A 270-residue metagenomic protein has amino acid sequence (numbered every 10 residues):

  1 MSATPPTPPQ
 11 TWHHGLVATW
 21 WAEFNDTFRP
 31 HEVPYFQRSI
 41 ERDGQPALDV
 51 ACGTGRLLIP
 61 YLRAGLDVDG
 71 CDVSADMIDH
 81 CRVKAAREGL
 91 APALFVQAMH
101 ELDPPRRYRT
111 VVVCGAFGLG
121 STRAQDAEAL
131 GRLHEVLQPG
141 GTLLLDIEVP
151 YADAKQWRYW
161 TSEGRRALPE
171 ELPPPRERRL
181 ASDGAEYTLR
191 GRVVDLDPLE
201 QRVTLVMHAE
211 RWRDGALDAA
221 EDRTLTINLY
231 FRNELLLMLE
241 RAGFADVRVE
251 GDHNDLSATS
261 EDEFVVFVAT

Functional and structural regions predicted by a protein language model:
M1-Q45, R56: Conserved class I S-adenosyl-L-methionine
T54-L66: Conserved SAM-binding loop of SAM-dependent methyltransferases across substrates and taxa, primarily the Class I
S74-D76: Conserved SAM/SAH-binding beta-strand->alpha-helix loop
C81-R82: Conserved SAM-binding loop
E88-M99: Conserved SAM-binding strand-loop segment of SAM-dependent methyltransferases
D103-V111: A short acidic, Gly/Pro-enriched loop at the edge of an enzyme's catalytic core that lines a small-molecule cofactor
A127-P139: A short glycine-rich, Lys/Arg-flanked "PGG" loop and its adjoining helix->strand segment in the class I
L145-E234: SAM-dependent methyltransferase
